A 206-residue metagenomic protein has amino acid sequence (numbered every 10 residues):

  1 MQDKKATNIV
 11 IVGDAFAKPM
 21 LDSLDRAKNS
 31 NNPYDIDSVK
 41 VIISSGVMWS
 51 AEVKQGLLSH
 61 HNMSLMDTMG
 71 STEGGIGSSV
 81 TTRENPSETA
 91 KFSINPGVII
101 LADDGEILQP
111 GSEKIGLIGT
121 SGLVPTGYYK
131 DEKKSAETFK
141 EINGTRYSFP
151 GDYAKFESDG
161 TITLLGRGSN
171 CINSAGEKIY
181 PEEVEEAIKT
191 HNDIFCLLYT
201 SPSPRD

Functional and structural regions predicted by a protein language model:
M1-K4, D14-P19, S23, I179-V184: ATP-dependent adenylate-forming carboxylate-activation enzymes
Q2, G70, S121, T126-G127 (+3 more regions): AMP-binding/adenylate-forming catalytic core of the ANL superfamily
A6-V12, L21-S87, G97, Q109-P110 (+1 more regions): Gly/Ser/Thr-rich phosphate-binding loop
V10, E132, H191-N192: Acidic-histidine catalytic/liganding microenvironments
T82-T89, T138-N143: Short, P/G- and charge-enriched loop/turn segments at secondary-structure junctions
S93, E106-K140, E177-I179: Conserved ATP/PPi-binding loop(s) of AMP-dependent carboxylate-activating enzymes
N95-P96, T145-R146, P150-G151: Short loop/turn microsegments at loop-to-beta-strand junctions
A102-E106, S158-D159: Residue-level recognition of short loop/turn positions
